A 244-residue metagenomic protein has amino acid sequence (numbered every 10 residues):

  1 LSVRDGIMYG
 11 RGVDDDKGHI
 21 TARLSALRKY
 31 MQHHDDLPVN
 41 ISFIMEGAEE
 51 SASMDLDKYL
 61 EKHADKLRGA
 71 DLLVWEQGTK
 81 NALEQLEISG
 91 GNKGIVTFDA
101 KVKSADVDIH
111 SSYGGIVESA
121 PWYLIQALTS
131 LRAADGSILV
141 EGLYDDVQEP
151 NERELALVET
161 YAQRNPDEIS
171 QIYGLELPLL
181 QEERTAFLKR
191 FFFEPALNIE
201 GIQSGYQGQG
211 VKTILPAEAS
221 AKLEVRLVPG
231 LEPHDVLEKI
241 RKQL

Functional and structural regions predicted by a protein language model:
L1-S42: Active-site metal-coordination/substrate-binding segment of hydrolases, especially metallo-dependent peptidases
Y9-G10, D106-S111, G208-Q209: Short small-residue beta-strand/loop micro-motif enriched in glycine and branched aliphatics
D14, D106-D108, V225-P233: A generic structural motif
S25-Q32, Q126-S130, V225: Short glycine/serine- and small hydrophobic-enriched flexible loop segments
Q32-D35, A64-D65, K103-V107, T129-S137: Generic secondary-structure signature for well-ordered alpha-helical cores
P38-S119: Histidine/acidic-residue-rich, glycine-tolerant segments that coordinate divalent metal ions
N81, G90, H110-I202, I214 (+1 more regions): Acidic-enriched catalytic cores of C-N bond-cleaving enzymes acting on peptides and small amides
L86-G90, G208-T213: Short beta-strand/turn micro-motifs at beta-sheet edges
